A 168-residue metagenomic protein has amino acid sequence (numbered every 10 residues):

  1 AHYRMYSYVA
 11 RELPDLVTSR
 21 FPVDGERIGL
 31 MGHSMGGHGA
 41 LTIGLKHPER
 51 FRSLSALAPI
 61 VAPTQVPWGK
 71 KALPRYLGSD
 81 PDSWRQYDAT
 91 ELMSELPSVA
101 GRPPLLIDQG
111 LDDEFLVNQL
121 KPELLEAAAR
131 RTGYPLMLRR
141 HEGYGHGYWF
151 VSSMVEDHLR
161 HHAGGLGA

Functional and structural regions predicted by a protein language model:
A1-A168: Non-catalytic cap/lid and distal C-terminal segments of serine-dependent acyl enzymes
